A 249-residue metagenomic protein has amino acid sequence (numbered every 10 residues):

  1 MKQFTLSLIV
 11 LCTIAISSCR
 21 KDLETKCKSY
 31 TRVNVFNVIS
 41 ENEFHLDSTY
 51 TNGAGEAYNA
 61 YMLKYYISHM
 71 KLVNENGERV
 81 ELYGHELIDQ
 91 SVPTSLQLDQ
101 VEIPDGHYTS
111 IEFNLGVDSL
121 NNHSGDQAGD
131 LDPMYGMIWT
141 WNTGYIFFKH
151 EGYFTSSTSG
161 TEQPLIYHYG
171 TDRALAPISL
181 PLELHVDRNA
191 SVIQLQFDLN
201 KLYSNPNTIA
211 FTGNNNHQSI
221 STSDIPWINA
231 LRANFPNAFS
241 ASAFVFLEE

Functional and structural regions predicted by a protein language model:
M1-T5, R20: Positively charged n-region of N-terminal signal peptides that target proteins for export
L11-T13: Short, surface-exposed polybasic-aromatic patches that bind anionic ligands, especially phosphate groups
A15-S18: C-terminal motif of bacterial Sec signal peptides marking the signal peptidase cleavage site
K21-E249: A short, solvent-exposed, low-complexity linear motif enriched for acidic/polar residues with Pro/Gly/Ser/Thr
